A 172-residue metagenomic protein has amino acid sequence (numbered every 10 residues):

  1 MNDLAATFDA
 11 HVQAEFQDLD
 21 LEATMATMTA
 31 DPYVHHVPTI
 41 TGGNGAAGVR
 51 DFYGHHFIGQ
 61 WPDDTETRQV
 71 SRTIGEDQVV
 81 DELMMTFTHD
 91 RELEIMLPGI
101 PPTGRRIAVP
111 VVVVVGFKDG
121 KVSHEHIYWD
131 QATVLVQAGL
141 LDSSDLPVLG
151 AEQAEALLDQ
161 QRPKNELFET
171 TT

Functional and structural regions predicted by a protein language model:
M1-T172: C-terminal and inter-domain tail/linker signature
